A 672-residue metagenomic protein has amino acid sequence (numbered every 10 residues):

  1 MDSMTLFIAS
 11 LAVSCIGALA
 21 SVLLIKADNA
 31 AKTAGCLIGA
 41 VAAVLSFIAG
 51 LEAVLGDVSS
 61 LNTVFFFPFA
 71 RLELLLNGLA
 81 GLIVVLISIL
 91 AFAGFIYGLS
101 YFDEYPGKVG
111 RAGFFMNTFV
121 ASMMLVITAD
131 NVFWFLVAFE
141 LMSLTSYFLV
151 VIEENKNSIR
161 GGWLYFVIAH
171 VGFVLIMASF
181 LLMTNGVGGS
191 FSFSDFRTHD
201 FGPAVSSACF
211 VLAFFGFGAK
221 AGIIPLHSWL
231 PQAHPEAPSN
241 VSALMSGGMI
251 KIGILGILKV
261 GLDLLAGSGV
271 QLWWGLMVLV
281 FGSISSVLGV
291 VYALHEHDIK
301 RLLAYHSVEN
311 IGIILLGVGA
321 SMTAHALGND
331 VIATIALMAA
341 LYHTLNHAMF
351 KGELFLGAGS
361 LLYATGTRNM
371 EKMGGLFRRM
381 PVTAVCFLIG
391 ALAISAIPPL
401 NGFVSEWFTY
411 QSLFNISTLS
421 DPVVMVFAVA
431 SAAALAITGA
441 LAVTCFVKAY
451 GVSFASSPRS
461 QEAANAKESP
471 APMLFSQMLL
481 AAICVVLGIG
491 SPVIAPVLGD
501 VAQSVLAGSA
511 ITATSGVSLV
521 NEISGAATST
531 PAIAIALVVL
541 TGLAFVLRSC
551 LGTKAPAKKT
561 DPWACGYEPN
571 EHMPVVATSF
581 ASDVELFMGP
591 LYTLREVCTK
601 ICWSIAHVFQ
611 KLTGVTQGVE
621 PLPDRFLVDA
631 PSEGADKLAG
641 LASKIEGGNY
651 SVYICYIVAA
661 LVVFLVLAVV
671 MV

Functional and structural regions predicted by a protein language model:
M1-A9, I16-F114, G186-D200, D500 (+2 more regions): Transmembrane helix-loop-helix hairpins at membrane boundaries of multipass inner-membrane proteins
M1-T5, L72-A80, N131-F133, F196-P203 (+2 more regions): Interfacial loop-to-helix junctions that mark the boundaries of transmembrane helices in multi-pass membrane
D2, K26-A27, L79, I127-W134 (+1 more regions): Transmembrane helix interruption/hinge and helix-loop junction motifs
L37-G50, H170-A178, F387-P399, S476-L498 (+1 more regions): Hydrophobic alpha-helical membrane-insertion segments
S59-P68, S192-T198, F408-S420, I494-S524: Membrane-interfacial helical/loop segments at transmembrane boundaries in membrane proteins
L74-S88, P203-F217, V423-G439, G516-G542: Hydrophobic alpha-helical transmembrane segments
A93-F135, T145-E468: Hydrophobic transmembrane alpha-helices and their helix-loop junctions in integral membrane proteins
V493-I535, L547-V672: Aromatic-capped, Gly/Pro-kinked transmembrane alpha-helices
